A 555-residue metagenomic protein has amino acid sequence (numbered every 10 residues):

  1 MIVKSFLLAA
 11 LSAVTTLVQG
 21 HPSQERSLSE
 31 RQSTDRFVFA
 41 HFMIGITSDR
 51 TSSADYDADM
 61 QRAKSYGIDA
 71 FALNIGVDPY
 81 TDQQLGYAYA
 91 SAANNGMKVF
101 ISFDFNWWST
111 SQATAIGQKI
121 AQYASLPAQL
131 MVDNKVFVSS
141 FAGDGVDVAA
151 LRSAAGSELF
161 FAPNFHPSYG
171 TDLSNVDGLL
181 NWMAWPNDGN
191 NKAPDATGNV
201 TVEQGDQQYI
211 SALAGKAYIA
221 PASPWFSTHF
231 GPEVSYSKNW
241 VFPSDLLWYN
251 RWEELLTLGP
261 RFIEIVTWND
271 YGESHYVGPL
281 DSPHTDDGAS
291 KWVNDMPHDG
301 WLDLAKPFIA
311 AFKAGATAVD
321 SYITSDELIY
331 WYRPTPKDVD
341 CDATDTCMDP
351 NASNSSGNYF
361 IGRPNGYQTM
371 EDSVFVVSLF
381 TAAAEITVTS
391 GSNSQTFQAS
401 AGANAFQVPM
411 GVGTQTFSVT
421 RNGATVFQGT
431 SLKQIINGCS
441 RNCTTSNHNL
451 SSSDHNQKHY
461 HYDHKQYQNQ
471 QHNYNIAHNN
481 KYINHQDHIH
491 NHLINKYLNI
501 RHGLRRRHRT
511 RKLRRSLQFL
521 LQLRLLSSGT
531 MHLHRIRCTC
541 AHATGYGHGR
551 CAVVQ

Functional and structural regions predicted by a protein language model:
M1-S27: Fungal secretory targeting signals
H21, E25-V374, A383-A384, T389-A403 (+3 more regions): Glycan-processing catalytic domains of CAZymes
V377: ER/Golgi luminal nucleotide-sugar-dependent glycosyltransferases, focusing on the catalytic module
N449, D454-N480, N484-F519, S527-C551: Low-complexity basic/metal-binding stretches
